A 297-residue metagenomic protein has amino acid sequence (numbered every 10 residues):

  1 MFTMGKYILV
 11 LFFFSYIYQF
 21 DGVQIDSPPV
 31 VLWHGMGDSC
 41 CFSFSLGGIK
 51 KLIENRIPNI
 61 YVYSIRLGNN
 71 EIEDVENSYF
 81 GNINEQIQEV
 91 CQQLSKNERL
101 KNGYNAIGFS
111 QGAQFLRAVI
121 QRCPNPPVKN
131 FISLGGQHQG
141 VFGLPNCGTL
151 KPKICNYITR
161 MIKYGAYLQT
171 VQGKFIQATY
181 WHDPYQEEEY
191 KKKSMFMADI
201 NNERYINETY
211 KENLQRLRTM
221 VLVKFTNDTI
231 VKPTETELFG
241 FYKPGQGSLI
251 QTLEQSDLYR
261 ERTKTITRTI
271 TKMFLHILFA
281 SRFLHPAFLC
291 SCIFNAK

Functional and structural regions predicted by a protein language model:
T3-G22: Cleavable N-terminal signal peptides of Sec/SRP-targeted secreted and luminal proteins
D21-Q24, L94-L100, C123, I206-L214: Surface-exposed acidic, glycine-flexible loop patches that form ligand/cofactor-binding and adhesion interfaces
V23-E71: Short, surface-exposed "cap/lid" segments of acyl-processing enzymes
P28-V30, H34, N84-E187: Serine-dependent carboxylesterase/thioesterase catalytic core of lipase-like alpha/beta-hydrolase/SGNH enzymes
S45, V75-N77, F142-C147, K232-T236: Short aromatic-enriched loop/helix-cap "lid" or pocket-rim segments at secondary-structure transitions that line
D74-E85: Catalytic nucleophile-loop/oxyanion-hole region of alpha/beta-hydrolase and closely related hydrolase-like folds
T170-E235: Serine-hydrolase catalytic core
N207-K297: C-terminal catalytic-base region of ester-bond hydrolases, centering on the histidine of the charge-relay
